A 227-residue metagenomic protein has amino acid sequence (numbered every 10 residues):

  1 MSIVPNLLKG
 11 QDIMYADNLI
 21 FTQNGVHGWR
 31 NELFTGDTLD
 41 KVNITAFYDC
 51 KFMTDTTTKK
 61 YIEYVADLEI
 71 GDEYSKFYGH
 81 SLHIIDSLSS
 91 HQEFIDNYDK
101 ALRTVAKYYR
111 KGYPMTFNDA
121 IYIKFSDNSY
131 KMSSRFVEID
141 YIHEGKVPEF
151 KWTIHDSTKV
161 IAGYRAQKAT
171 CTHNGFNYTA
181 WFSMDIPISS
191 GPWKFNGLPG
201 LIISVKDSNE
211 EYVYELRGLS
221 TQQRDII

Functional and structural regions predicted by a protein language model:
M1-V4: Sec-dependent N-terminal signal peptides
N6-G10: Sec/Tat signal peptide C-region and signal peptidase I cleavage site
D12-I227: Extended soluble regions of mature proteins
